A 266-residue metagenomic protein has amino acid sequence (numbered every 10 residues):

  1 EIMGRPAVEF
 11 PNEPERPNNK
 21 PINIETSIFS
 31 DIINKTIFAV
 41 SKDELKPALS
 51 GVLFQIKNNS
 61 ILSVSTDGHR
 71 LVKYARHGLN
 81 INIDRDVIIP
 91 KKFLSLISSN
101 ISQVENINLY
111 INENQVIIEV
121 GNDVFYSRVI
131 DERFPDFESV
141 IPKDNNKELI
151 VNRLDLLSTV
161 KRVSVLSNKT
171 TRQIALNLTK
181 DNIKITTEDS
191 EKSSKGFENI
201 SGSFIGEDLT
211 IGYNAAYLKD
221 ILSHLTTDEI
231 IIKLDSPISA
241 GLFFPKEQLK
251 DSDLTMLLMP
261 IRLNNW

Functional and structural regions predicted by a protein language model:
E1-W266: Structural preference for solvent-exposed beta-strand-turn elements and adjacent flexible terminal/loop segments within
